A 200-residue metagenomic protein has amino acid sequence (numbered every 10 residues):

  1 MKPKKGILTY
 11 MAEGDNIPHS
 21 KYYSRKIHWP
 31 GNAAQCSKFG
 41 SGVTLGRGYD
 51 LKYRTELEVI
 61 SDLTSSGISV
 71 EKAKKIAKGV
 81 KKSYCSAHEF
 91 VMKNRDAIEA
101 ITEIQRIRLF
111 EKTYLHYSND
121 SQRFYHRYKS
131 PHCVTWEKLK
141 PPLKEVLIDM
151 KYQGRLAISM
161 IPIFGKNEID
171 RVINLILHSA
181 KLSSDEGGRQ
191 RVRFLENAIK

Functional and structural regions predicted by a protein language model:
M1-P142, N174-K200: Acidic, aromatic-lined catalytic clefts of primarily extracellular/periplasmic carbohydrate-active enzymes that remodel
D15-K21, Q153-M160: Secretory-pathway/luminal and periplasmic proteins that interact with or process carbohydrate-rich
L51-T55, R155-I163: Short helix-capping/linker segments at secondary-structure and domain boundaries
K129-H132, M150-G154: Acidic, glycine-rich flexible loop segments
S130, K144, M160-P162: Generic ordered-secondary-structure signal
K144, Y152-A157, L182: Short Gly/Pro-enriched loop/turn and capping motifs at secondary-structure junctions
I158-S184: Short secondary-structure subsegments characteristic of cysteine-rich extracellular domains
